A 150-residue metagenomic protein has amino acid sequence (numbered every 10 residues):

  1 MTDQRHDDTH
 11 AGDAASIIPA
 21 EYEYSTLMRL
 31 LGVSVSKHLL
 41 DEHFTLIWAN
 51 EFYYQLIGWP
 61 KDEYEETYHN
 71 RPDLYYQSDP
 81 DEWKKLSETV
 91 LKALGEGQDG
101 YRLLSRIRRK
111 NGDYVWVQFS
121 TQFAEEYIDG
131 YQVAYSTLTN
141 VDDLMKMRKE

Functional and structural regions predicted by a protein language model:
D3-D41, K146-E150: PAS/LOV and related PAS-like sensory modules
D3-Q4, F119-S136, N140-M145: Short loop/turn elements at sensory-signaling interfaces that couple input to output
R5, Y22, G95-Q122, Q132: Per-ARNT-Sim (PAS) sensory domains and their PAS-associated C-terminal
S25, Q77-L104: Terminal output helix/cap of sensory domains in signal transduction proteins
D41, R109, E126-Y127: Short, acidic, Ser/Thr-enriched surface-loop or helix-capping motifs
H43, Y53-Y68: PAS/PAS-like sensory domain cap-loop motif
W48-A49: PAS-family and closely related small sensory beta-sandwich domains used across diverse signal-transduction proteins
E65-D81: PAS-family sensory/regulatory domains
